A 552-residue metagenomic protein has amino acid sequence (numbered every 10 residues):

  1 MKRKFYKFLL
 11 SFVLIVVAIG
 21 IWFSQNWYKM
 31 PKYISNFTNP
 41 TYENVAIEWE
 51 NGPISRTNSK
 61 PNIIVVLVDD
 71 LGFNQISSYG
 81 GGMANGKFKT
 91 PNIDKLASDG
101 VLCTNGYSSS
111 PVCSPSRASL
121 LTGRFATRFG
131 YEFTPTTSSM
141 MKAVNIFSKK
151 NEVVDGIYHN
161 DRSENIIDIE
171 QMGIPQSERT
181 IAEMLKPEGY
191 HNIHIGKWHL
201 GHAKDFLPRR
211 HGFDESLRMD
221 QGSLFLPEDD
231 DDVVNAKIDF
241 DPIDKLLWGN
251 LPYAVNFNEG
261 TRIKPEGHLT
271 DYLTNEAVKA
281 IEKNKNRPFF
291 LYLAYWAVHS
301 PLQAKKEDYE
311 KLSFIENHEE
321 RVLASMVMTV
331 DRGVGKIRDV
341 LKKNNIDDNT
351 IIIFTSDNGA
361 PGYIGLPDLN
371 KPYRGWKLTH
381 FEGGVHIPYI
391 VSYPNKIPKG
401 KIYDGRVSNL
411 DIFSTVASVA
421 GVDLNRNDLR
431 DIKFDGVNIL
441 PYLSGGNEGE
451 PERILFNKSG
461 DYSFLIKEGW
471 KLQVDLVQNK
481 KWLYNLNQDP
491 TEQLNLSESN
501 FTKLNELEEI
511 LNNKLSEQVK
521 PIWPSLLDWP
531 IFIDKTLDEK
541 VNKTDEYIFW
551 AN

Functional and structural regions predicted by a protein language model:
F5-P61, V68, F73, L102 (+4 more regions): Long, internal low-complexity/basic segments
I19, W27, P31-F37, H268 (+2 more regions): A long, amphipathic alpha-helix that forms part of the scaffold/cap immediately adjacent to metal-dependent active
N58-S59, M83-T90, N105-V112, S138 (+10 more regions): A short beta-strand-to-alpha-helix junction
F73-R179, M184, F213-E215: Active-site segment of extracytoplasmic enzymes that catalyze sulfate/phosphate-ester chemistry
T136-H191, W198-N286, Y295-A304: Formylglycine-dependent
K204-G212, P301-K306, I315-E316, D339-K396 (+2 more regions): Histidine-centered active-site microenvironments of extracellular/periplasmic hydrolases and transferases
E215, M219-F225, A360-E382, I397-K401 (+5 more regions): C-terminal cap/loop subdomain of S1 sulfatases and analogous C-terminal strand-loop tails that border
N275-V322, P361-Y363, P367-K371: Active-site His/acidic residue clusters
